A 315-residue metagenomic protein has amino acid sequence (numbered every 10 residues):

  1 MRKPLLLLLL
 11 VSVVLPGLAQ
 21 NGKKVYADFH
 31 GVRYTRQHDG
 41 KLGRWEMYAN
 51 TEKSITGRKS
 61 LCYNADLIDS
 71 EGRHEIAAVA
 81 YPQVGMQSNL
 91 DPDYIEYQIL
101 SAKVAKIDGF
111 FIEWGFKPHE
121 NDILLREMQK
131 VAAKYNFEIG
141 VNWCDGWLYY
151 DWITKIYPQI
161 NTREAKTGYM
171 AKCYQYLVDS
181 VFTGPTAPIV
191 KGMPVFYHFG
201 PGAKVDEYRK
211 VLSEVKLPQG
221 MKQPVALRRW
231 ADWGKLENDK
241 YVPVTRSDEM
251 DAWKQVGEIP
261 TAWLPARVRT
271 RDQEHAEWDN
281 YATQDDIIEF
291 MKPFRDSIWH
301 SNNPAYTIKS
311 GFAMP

Functional and structural regions predicted by a protein language model:
P4-V13: Sec-dependent N-terminal signal peptides
V13-V14, A203: Single-residue recognition of alpha-helix boundary sites
L15-A19: Sec/Tat signal peptide C-region and signal peptidase I cleavage site
Q20-P315: Glycan-processing catalytic domains of CAZymes
